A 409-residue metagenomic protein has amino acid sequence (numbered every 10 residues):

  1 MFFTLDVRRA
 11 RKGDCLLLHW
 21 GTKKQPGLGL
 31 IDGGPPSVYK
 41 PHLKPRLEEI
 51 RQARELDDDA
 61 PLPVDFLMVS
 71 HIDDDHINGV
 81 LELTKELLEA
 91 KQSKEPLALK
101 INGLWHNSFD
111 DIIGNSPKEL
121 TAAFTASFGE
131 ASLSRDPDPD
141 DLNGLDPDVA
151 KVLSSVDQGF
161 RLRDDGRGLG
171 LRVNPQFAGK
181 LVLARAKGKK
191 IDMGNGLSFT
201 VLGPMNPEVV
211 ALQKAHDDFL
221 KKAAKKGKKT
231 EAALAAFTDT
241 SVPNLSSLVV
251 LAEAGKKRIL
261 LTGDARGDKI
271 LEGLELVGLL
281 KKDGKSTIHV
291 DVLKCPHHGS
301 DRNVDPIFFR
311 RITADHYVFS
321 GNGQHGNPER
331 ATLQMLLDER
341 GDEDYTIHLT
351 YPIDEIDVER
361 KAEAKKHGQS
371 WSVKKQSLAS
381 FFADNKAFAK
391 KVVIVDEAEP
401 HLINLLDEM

Functional and structural regions predicted by a protein language model:
M1-F3, E86-R258, E343-M409: Flexible, acidic/histidine-containing loops and adjacent segments that form or flank the divalent-metal
M1-P63, V242-K269: Conserved beta-strand hairpin/beta-sheet module of binuclear metal-dependent hydrolase folds, prominently
V7, T238-T240, L293-H297: Short, flexible loop segments at the rims of nucleotide/cofactor-binding pockets, characterized by
L17-L18, H76-E82, N115-K118, L271-L274 (+3 more regions): A short acidic (Asp/Glu
P26, P41-L104, K282-R302, R311-D315: Active-site metal-binding motif and surrounding structural segment of the metallo-beta-lactamase
L28-D32, D65-V69, G103-N107, T200 (+4 more regions): Structural recognition of the beta-strand scaffold that forms the well-ordered cores of secreted hydrolase catalytic
S37, I72-N78, D111-I113, R266-I270 (+3 more regions): Active-site environment of divalent metal-dependent phosphoester hydrolases
L279-A387: Long, structured stretches of catalytic cores involved in phosphate-ester chemistry, encompassing
